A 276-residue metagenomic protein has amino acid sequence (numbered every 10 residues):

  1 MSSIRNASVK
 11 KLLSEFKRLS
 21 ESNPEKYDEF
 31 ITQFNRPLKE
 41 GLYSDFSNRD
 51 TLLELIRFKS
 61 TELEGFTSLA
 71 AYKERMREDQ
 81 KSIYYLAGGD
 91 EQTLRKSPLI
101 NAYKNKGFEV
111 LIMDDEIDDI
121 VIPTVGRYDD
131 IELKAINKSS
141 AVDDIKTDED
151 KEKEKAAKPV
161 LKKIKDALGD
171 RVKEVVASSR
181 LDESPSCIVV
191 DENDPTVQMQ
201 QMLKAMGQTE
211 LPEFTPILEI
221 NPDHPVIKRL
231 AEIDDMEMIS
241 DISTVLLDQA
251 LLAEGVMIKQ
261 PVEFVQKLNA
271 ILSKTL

Functional and structural regions predicted by a protein language model:
M1-L276: Conserved GHKL (Bergerat-fold) ATPase module
